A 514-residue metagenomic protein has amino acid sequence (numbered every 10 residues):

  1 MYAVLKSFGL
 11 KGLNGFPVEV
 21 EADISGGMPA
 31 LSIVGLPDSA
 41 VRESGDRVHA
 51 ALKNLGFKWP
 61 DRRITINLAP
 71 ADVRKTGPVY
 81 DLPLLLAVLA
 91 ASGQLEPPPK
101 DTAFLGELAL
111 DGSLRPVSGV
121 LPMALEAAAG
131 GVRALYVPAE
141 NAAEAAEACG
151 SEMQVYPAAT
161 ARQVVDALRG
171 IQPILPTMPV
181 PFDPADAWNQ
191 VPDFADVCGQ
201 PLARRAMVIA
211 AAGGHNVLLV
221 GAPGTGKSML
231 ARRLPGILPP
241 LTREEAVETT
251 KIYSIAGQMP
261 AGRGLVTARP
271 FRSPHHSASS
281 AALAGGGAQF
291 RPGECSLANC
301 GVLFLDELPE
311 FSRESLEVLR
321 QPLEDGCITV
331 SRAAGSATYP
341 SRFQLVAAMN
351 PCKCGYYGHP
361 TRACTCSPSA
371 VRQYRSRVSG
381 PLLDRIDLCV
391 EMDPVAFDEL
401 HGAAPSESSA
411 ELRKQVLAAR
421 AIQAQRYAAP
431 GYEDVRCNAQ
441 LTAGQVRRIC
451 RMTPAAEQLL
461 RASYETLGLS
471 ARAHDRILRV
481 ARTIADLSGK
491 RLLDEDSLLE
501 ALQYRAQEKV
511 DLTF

Functional and structural regions predicted by a protein language model:
M1-L218, A222, S228, S331 (+2 more regions): Peripheral, non-AAA+ core regions of ATP-driven protein-machinery
A40-G45, P60, N67-G77, F290 (+1 more regions): Basic, amphipathic alpha-helical bundle interface domains used for macromolecular binding and assembly
L105, A158, A284, F304-L308: Hydrophobic residues in beta-strands of the RecA-like P-loop NTPase core, especially within AAA+ ATPase
V208, L265, P270, S280-L303 (+1 more regions): Conserved alpha-helical scaffold flanking the Walker A/P-loop in AAA+ ATPase domains
L219-P260: Walker A/P-loop
E245-S279, G286-G287, D434-G444, A471 (+1 more regions): Conserved inter-motif catalytic segment of the P-loop NTP-binding fold
C300, D306-E307, V318: Walker B catalytic acidic pair
